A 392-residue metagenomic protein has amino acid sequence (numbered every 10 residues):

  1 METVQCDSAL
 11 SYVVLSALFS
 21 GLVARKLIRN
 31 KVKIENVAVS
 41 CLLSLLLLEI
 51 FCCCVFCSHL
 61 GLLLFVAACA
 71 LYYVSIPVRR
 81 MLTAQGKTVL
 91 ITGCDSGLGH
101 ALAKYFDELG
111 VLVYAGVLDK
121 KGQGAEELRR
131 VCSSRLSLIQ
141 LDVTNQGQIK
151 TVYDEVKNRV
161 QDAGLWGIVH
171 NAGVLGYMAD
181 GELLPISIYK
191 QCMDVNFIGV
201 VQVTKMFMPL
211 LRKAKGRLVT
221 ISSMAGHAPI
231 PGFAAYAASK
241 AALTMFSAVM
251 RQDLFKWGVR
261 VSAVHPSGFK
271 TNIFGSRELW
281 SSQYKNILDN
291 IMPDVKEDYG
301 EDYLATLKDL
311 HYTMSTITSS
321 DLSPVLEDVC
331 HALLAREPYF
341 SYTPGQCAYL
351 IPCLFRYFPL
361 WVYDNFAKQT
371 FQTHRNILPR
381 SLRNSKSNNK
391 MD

Functional and structural regions predicted by a protein language model:
Y72-Y114: Canonical Rossmann dinucleotide-binding motif of NAD(H)/NADP(H)-dependent dehydrogenases/reductases, specifically
L109-A125: Conserved glycine-rich Rossmann-like NAD(P)H-binding loop of the short-chain dehydrogenase/reductase
L141-D154, I186: The beta1-alpha1 cofactor-binding region of Rossmann-like NAD(H)/NADP(H)-dependent oxidoreductases
N158, G164, L175-K190, G232: Conserved mid-core segment of classical short-chain dehydrogenase/reductases
T204, S239-A242: Active-site helix of classical SDR
S223: Residue(s) in the substrate-gating loop at a strand-loop-helix junction that position the organic substrate next
K256-Y339: SDR active-site lid
